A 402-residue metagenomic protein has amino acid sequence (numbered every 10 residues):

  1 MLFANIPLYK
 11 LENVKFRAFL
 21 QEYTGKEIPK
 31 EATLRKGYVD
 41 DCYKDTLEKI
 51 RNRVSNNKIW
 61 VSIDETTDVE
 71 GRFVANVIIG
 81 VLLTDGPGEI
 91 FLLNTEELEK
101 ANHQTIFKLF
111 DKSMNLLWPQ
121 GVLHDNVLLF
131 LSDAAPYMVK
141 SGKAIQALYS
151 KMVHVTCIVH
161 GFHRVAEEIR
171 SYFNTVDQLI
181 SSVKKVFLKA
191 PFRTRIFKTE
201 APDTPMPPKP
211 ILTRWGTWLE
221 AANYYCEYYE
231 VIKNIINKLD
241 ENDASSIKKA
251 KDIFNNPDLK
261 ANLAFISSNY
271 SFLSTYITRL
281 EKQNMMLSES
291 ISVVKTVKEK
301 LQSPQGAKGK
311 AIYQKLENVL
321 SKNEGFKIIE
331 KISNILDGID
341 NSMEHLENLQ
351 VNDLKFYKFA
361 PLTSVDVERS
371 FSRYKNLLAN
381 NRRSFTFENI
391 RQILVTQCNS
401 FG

Functional and structural regions predicted by a protein language model:
M1-G402: Short alpha-helical patches at protein termini and domain edges that function as localization/binding signals
